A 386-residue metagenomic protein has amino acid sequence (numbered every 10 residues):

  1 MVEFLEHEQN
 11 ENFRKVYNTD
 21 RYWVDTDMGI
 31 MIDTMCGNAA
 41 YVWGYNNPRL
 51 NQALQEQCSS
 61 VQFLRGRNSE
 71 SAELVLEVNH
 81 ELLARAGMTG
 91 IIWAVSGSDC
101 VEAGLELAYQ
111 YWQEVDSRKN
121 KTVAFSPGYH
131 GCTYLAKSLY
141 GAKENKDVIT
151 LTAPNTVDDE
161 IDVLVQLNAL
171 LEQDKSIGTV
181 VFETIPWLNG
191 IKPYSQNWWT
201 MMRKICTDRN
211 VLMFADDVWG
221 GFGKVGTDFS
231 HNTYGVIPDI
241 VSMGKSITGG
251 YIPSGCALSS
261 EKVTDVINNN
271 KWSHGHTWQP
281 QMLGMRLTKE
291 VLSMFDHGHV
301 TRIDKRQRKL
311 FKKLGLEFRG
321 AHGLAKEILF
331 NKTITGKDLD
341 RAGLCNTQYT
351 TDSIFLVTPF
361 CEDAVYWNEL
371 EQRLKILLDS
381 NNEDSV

Functional and structural regions predicted by a protein language model:
M1-G87, S176, G320: N-terminal glycine-rich, Lys/His-bearing helix-loop that initiates the first secondary-structure elements of many
T19, V300-R341, T351-D352, V357-V365: Conserved PLP-binding catalytic core of the aspartate aminotransferase-like
D25, W43-G44, S138, D228-T233 (+3 more regions): Short beta-strand-to-turn element immediately C-terminal to the catalytic PLP-Schiff-base lysine in fold type I
A53, W278-H299: Structural motif of enzymes handling amino- and sulfur-group chemistry
E77-V181: PLP-dependent aspartate aminotransferase-fold enzymes
C132-L135, V236-I267, P280-M285: Active-site PLP attachment segment
V181-Q196, V211-Y234, S246: Conserved PLP phosphate-binding loop immediately N-terminal to the Schiff-base lysine helix in PLP-dependent enzymes
D296-G298, D352-V386: PLP-dependent enzyme catalytic core of the Aspartate aminotransferase-like
